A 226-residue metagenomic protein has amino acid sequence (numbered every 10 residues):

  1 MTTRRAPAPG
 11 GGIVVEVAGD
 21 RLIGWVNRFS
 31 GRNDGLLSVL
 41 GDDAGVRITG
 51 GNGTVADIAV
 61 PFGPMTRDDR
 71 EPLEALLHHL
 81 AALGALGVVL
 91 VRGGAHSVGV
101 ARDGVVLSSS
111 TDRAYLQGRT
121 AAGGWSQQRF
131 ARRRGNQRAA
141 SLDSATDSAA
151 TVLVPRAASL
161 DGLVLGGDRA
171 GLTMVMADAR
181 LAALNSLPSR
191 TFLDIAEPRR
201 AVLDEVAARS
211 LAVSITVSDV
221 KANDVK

Functional and structural regions predicted by a protein language model:
M1-K226: Terminal alpha-helical anchor/extension segments at protein ends
